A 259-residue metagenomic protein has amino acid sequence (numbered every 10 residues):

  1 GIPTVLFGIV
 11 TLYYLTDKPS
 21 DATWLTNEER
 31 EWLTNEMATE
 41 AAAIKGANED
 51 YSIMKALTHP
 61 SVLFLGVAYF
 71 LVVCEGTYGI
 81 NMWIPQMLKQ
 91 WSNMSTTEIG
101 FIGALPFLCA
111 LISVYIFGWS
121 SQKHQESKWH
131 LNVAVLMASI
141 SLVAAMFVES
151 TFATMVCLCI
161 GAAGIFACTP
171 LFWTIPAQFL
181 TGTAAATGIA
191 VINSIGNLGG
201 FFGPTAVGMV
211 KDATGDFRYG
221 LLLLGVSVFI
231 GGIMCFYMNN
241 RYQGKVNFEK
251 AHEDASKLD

Functional and structural regions predicted by a protein language model:
G1-G8, V135, S139-L142, C157-L158 (+1 more regions): A generic transmembrane-helix signature of 12-TM secondary carrier transporters
G1-I53, Y237-A255: Central mid-sequence intracellular linker of multi-pass
F7, T11, P85, F117 (+1 more regions): Small-residue (Gly/Pro/Ala) motifs that create kinks and tight helix-helix packing interfaces
M54-G118, T169, W173, G203-P204: Extracytoplasmic gate region of multi-pass secondary transporters
S113-E126, K211-D212: Helix-to-loop junctions at the C-terminal end of transmembrane segments in multipass secondary transporters
Q125-I175: C-terminal transmembrane helical hairpin of 12-TM major facilitator-type secondary transporters
F179-D216, L224: A late C-terminal transmembrane helix in Major Facilitator Superfamily
